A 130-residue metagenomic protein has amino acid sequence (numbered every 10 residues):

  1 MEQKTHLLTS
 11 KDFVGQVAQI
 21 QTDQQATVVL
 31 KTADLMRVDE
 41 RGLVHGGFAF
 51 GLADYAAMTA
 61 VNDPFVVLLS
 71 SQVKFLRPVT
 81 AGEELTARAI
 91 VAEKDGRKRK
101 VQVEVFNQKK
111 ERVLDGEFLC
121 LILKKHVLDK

Functional and structural regions predicted by a protein language model:
M1-M36: Non-catalytic linker/capping segments at the edges of enzyme domains
E2-Q3, T80-A81, I90-K130: HotDog/MaoC-like acyl-thioester-processing domains
G15, G42, G46-G47, G82 (+1 more regions): Glycine-centered flexibility sites
Q24-A26, V67-S71, L85, R97-V101 (+1 more regions): A generic structural signal for short beta-strands and their flanking turns/coil linkers
L30-T32, F75, I122: Hydrophobic residues in beta-strands and at strand termini
V38-G42, L69, K125-H126: A short, polar/proline- and glycine-enriched secondary-structure boundary/capping micro-motif
E40-D54, M58: Compact, glycine-rich, soluble single-domain proteins
Y55-V91: Hydrophobic beta-strand-centered segment that forms part of the acyl-chain substrate-binding groove
